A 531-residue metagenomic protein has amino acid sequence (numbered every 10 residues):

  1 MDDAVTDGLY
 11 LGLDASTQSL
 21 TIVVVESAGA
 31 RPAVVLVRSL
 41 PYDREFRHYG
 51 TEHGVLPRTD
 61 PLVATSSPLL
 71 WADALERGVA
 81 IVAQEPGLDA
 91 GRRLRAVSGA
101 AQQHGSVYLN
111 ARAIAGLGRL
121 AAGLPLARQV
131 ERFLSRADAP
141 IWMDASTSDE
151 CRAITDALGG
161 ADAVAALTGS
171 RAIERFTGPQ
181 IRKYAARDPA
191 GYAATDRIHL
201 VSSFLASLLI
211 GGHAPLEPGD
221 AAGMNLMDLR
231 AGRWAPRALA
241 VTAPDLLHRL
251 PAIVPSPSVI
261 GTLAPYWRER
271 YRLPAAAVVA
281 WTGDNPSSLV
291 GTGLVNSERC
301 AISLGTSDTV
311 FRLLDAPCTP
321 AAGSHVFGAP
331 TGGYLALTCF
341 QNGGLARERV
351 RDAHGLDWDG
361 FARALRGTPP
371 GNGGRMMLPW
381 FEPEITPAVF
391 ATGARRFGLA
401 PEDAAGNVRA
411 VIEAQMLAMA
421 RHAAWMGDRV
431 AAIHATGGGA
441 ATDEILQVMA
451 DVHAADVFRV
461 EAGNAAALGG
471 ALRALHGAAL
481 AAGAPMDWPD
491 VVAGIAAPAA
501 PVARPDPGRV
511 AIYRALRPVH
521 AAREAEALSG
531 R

Functional and structural regions predicted by a protein language model:
M1-R128, R268-A277, A450-V457, E526-R531: N-terminal glycine/serine-rich phosphate-binding loop of ATP-dependent small-molecule kinases, especially carbohydrate
D2-V5, Y10-L13, T21-E26, S148 (+5 more regions): Active-site core segments that coordinate phosphate-bearing ligands/cofactors across diverse enzyme families
L62, A80, Q84-P140, S170-R175 (+3 more regions): Short beta-strand-loop/turn "lid" adjacent to the catalytic site in phosphate-handling enzymes
L94, L247-L250, V430: Core-facing hydrophobic residues within beta-strands of well-ordered domains
L117-F133, A153, P320-G333: Glycine-/small-residue-rich beta-strand-loop submotif within the FAD-binding core of flavoenzymes
D144: Carbohydrate-associated surface elements
A243-P255: A conserved helix-loop-beta module that forms one wall/lid of the active-site cleft in ATP-utilizing catalytic domains
